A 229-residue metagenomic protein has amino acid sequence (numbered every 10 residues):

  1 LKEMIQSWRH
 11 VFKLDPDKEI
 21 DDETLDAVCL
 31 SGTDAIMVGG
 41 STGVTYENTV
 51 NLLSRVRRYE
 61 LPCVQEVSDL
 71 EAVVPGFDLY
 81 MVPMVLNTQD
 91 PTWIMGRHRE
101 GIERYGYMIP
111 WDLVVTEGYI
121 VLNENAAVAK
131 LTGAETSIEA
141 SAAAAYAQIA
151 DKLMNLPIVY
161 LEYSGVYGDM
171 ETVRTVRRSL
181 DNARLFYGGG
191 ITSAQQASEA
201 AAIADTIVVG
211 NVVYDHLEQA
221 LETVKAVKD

Functional and structural regions predicted by a protein language model:
L1-L61, E135-I158: Conserved N-terminal beta1-alpha1 strand-loop-helix module at the mouth
W8-L14, I36-V38, C63-Q65, Y80-V82 (+4 more regions): Hydrophobic faces of well-ordered beta-strands that scaffold small-molecule active sites in alpha/beta enzyme cores
K13, D17, D112-V114, Y119 (+4 more regions): Alpha/beta catalytic cores of nucleotide-metabolism and tRNA/nucleoside-modifying enzymes
V38-G43, L79-I94, Y163, G189-I191 (+1 more regions): Glycine-rich phosphate-binding active-site loops on the catalytic face of alpha/beta enzymes
T42-V56, V64-F77, G168-S179: N-terminal active-site wall of soluble small-molecule enzyme domains
V50-V56, M95-H98, Y105, V212-D229: C-terminal helical cap(s) of enzyme catalytic domains, especially alpha/beta-barrels
Q65, D69-V82, V176-V209: Catalytic cores of alpha/beta
A72-P157: Conserved anion-binding
